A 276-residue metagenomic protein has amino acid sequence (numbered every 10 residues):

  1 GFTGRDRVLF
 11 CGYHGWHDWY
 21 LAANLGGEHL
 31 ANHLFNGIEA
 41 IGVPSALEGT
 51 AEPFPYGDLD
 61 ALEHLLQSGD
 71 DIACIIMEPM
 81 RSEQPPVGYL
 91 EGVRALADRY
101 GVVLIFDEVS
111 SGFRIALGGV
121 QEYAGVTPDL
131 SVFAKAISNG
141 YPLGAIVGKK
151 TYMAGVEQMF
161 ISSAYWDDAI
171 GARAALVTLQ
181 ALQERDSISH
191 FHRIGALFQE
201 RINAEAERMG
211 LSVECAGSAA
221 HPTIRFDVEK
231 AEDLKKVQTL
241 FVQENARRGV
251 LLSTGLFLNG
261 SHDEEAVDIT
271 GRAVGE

Functional and structural regions predicted by a protein language model:
G1-C74, R94: PLP-dependent aspartate aminotransferase-fold enzymes
L59-L65, M77-V103: Active-site core of PLP-dependent enzymes with the aminotransferase class I/II
E63, Q158-D167: A short glycine-threonine-serine/GTX helix/turn-capping micro-motif
R99-Y100, M209, R248: Helix C-cap/helix->beta junction micro-motif
A124-V156, D167-A172: Active-site PLP attachment segment
T178-E200, A231: Structural signature of PLP-dependent enzymes
Q183-R185, E244-E276: PLP-dependent enzyme catalytic core of the Aspartate aminotransferase-like
G195-Q199, R208-F241: Conserved PLP-binding catalytic core of the aspartate aminotransferase-like
